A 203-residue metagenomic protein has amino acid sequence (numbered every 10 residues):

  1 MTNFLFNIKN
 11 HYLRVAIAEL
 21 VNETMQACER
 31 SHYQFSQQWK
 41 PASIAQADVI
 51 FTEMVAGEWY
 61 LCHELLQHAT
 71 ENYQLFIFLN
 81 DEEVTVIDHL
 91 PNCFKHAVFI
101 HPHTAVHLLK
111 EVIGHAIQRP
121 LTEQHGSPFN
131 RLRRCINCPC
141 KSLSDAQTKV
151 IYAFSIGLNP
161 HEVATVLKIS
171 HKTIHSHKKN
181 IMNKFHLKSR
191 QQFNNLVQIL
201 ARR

Functional and structural regions predicted by a protein language model:
M1-P128: N-terminal regulatory/sensing modules of transcriptional regulators
I8, K172-H175: Conserved acidic E/D residue at the C-terminus of a beta-strand in Rossmann-like folds
H103, G157, K184-L187: Residues at alpha-helix boundaries and the short loops/turns that link adjacent helices
V112, H177-N180: Residues within the DNA-recognition helix of helix-turn-helix
G126-T173: Helix-turn-helix DNA-binding segment
N159-H161, K178, R190: Helix-turn-helix DNA-binding elements, focusing on the entry/boundary residues of the two helices that contact DNA
M182-R203: Basic, Lys/Arg-enriched C-terminal extension of HTH/homeodomain DNA-binding domains
